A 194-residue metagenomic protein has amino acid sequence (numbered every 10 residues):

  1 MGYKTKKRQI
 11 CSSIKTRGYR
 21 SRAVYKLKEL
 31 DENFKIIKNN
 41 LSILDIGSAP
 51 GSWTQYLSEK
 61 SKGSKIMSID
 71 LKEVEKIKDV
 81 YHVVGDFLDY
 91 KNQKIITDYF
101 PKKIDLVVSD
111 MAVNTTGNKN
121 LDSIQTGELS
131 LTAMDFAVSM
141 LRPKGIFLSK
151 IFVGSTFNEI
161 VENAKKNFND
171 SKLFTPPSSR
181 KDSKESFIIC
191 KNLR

Functional and structural regions predicted by a protein language model:
M1-N39: Class I SAM-dependent methyltransferase Rossmann-like catalytic core, especially the SAM/SAH-binding loop
E32-K38, F100-P101, S139-M140: Glycine-rich helix-loop-beta junction characteristic of Rossmann-like nucleotide cofactor-binding loops
N39-A49: Conserved class I S-adenosyl-L-methionine
L41, S64, G145: Glycine-centered, small-residue-biased loops immediately flanking beta-strands in adenine/cofactor-binding cores
P50-K62: Conserved SAM-binding loop of SAM-dependent methyltransferases across substrates and taxa, primarily the Class I
K72-T116: S-adenosyl-L-methionine
K102-K144, S155-N158: Mobile active-site "lid"/loop adjacent to the S-adenosyl-L-methionine
V153-R194: Class I S-adenosyl-L-methionine
